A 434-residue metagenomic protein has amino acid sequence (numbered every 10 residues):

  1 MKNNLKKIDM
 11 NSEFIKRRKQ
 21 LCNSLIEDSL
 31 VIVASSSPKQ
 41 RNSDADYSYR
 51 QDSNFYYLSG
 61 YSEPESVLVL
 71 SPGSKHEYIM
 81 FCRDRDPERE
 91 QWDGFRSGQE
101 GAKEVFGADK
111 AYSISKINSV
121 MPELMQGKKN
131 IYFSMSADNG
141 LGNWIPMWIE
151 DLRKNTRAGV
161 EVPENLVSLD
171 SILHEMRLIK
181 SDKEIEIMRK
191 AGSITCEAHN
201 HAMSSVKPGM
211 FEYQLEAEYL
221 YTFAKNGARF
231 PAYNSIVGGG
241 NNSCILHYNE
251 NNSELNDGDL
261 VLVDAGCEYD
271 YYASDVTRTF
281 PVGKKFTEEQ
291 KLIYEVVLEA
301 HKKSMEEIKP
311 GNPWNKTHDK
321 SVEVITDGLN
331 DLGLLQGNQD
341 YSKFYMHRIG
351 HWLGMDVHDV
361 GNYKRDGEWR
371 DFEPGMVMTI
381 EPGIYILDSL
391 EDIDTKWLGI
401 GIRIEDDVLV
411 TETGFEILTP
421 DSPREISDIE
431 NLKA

Functional and structural regions predicted by a protein language model:
M1-A434: Active-site neighborhoods and metal-handling regions in enzymes and metal-associated proteins
